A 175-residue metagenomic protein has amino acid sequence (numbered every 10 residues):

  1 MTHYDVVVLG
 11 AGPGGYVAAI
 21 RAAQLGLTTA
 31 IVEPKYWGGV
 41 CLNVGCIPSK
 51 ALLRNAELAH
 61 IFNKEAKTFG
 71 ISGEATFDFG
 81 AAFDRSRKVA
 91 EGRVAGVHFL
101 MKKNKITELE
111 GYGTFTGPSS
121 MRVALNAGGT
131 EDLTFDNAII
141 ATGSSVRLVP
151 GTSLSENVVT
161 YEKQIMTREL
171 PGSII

Functional and structural regions predicted by a protein language model:
M1-G12, G172-I175: Beta1/beta-strand and adjacent pyrophosphate-binding region of the FAD-binding site in flavoprotein oxidoreductases
T2-Y4, I20-L27, V32-P171: Glycine-rich flavin
G15: N-terminal Rossmann-fold NAD(P) dinucleotide-binding loop
